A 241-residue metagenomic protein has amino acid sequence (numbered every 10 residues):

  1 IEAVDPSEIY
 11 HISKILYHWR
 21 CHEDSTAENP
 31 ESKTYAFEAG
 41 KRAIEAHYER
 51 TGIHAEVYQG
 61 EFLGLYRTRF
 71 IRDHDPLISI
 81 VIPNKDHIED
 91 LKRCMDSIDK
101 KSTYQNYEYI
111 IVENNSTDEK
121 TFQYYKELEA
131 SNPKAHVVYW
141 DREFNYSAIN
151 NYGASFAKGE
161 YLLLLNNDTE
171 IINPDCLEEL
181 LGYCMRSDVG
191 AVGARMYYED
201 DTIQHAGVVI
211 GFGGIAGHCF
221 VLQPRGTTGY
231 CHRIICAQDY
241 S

Functional and structural regions predicted by a protein language model:
I1-K14, I44, C176-L180, R233-S241: A short, conserved alpha-helix in the catalytic core of glycosyltransferases
P6-S7, C21-H22, T169-I215: Conserved donor NDP-sugar-binding/catalytic core segment of glycosyltransferases
P76-V81, E108: Cell-envelope/extracellular polymer assembly enzymes that use nucleotide-activated donors
D96-N106: Short, acidic, metal-binding catalytic loop of nucleotide-sugar glycosyltransferases
I111-Y124, R142, E170: A conserved acidic beta->alpha catalytic loop
F122-A148, F156: Conserved donor nucleotide-binding strand/loop of the catalytic core
S147-A148, S155, I203, V209-S241: A recurrent flexible, glycine/aromatic-enriched loop bordering the glycosyltransferase active site that acts as
L162: Short aromatic/hydrophobic "clamp" motif used to bind/position activated sugar donors
